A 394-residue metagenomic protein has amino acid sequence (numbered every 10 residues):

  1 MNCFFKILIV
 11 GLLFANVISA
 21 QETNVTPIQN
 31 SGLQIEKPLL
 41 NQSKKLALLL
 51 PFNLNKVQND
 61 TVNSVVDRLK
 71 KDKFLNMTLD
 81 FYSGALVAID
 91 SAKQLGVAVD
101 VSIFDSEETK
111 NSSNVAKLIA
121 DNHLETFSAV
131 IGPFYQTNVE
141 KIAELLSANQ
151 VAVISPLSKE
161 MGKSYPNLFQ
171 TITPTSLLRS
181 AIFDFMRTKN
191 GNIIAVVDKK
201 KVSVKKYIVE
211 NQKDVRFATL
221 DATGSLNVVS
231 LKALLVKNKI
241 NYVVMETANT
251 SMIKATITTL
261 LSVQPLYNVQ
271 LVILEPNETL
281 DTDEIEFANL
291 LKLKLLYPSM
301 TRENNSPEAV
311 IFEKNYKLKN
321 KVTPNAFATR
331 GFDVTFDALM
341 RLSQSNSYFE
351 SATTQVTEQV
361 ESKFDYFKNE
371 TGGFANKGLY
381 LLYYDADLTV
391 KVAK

Functional and structural regions predicted by a protein language model:
M1-N24, K391-K394: Bacterial Sec-dependent N-terminal signal peptides
I18-K45, D60: Sec-dependent signal peptide cleavage junction
N55-L75: A solvent-exposed, charged loop/short amphipathic helix patch at secondary-structure junctions
L95-M161: Beta-alpha junction/loop-to-helix N-cap segments that form part of ligand/metal-binding clefts
H123-Y135, V153-P156, N192-D198, N238-T256 (+2 more regions): Periplasmic-binding protein-like
I131-I208: Extracytoplasmic ligand/sensor domains, especially the bilobed periplasmic-binding protein
I257-R330: Extracellular/periplasmic periplasmic-binding protein-like sensory domains
K321-N325, L339-A393: Segments of small-molecule ligand-sensing domains
